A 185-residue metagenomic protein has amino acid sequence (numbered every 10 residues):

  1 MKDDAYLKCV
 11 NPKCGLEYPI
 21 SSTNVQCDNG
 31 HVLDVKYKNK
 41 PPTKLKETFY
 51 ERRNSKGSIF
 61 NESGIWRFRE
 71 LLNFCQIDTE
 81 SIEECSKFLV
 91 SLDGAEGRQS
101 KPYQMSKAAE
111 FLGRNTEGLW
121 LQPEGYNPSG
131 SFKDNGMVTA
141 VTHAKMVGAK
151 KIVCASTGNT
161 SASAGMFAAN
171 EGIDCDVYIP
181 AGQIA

Functional and structural regions predicted by a protein language model:
M1-A185: PLP-dependent amino-acid enzyme catalytic core
